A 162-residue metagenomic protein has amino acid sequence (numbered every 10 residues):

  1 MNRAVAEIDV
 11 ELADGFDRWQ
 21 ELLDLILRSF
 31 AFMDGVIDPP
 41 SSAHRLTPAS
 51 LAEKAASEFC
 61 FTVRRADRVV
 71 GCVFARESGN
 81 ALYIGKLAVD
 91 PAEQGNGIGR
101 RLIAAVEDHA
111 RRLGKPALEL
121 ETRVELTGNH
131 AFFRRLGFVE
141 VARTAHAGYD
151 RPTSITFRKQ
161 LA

Functional and structural regions predicted by a protein language model:
M1-D17, A162: Conserved N-terminal entry element of GNAT/NAT acetyltransferase domains
A13-F16, L23-L51: Conserved GNAT-fold acetyl-CoA-binding loop/helix
S50-T62, Y83: A short helix-loop-beta-strand connector motif used in the catalytic cores of GNAT acetyltransferases and, in some
T62, R68-R76, A81-A88: Conserved beta-strand in the GNAT
V89, G95-D108, R134-R135: Conserved acetyl-CoA-binding loop-helix of GNAT-fold acetyltransferases
I103, A110-T122: Conserved GNAT acetyl-CoA-binding A-motif
E119-R123, R134-T156: Conserved catalytic-core motifs of GNAT/GCN5-like acyltransferases
